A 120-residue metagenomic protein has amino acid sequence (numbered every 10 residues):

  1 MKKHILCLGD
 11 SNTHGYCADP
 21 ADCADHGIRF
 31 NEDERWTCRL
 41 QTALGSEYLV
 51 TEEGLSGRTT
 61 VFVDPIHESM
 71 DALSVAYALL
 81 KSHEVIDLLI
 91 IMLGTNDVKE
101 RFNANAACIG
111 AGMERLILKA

Functional and structural regions predicted by a protein language model:
M1-G54, V61, A78-K81, L89: Serine-esterase "nucleophile elbow" of acetyl-processing enzymes
M1-K2, C38, S46, S69-A120: Alpha-helical cap/lid subdomain in secreted, periplasmic, or secretory-pathway luminal O-acyl-processing enzymes
Y16-C17, R58-F62, D97-F102: A short acidic, helix-capping loop that chelates divalent metal ions and anchors anionic groups
A21-R29, P65-S69, A104-A107: Short glycine-enriched, charge-decorated loop/helix-capping segments at active-site entrances that position
